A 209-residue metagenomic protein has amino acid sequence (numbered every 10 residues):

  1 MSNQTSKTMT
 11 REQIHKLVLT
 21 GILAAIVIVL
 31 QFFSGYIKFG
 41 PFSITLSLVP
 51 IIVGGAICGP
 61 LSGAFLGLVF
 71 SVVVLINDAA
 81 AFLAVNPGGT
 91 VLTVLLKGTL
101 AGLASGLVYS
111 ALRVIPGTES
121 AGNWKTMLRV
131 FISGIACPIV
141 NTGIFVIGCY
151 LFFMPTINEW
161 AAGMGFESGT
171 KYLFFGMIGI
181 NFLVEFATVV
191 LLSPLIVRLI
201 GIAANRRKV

Functional and structural regions predicted by a protein language model:
M1-V209: Loop-helix junctions at membrane interfaces
